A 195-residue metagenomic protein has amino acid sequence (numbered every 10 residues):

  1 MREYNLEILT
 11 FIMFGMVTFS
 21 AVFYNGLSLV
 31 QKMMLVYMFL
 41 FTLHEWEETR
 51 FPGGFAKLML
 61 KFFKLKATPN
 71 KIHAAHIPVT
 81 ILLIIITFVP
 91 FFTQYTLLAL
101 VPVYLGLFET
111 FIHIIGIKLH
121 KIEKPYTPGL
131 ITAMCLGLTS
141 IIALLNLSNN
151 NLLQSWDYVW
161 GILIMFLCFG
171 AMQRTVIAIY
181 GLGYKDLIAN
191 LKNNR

Functional and structural regions predicted by a protein language model:
M1-G54: N-terminal topogenic module of multi-pass integral membrane proteins
L9-M16, I72-V89, F108-E109, T132-I141: Core segments of transmembrane alpha-helices that mediate helix-helix packing or line hydrophobic substrate/ligand
G26-M34, Y95-L100, I142, L153-V159: Short, aromatic-rich membrane-interface segments at the entry and exit of alpha-helical transmembrane domains
K57-H76: Juxtamembrane helix-capping/reentrant segments at transmembrane boundaries
L83-M134: Membrane-proximal helix-loop-helix units in multi-pass membrane proteins
C135-S155: Hydrophobic alpha-helical transmembrane segments in multi-pass integral membrane proteins
S155-R174: Small-residue-rich transmembrane alpha-helices that serve as helix-helix interface/gating elements in multipass
L182-R195: Short, highly charged, low-complexity non-transmembrane loops/tails of multi-pass membrane proteins
